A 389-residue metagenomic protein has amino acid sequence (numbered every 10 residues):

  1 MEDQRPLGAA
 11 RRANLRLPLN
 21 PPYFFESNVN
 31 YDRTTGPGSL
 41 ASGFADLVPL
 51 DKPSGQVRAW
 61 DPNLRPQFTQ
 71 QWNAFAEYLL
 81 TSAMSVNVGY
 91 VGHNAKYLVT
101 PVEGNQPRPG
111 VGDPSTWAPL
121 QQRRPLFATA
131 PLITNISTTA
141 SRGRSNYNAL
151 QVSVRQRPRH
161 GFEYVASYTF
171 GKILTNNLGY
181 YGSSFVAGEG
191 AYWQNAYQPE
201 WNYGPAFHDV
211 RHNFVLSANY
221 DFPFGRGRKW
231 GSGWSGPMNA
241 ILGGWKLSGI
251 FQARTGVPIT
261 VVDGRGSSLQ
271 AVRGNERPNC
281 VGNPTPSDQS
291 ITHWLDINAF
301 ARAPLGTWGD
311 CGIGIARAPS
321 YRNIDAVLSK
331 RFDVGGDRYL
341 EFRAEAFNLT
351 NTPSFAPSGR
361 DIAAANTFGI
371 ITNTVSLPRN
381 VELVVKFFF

Functional and structural regions predicted by a protein language model:
M1-F24, N28, R65-T69, L79 (+2 more regions): Structural signature of Gram-negative outer-membrane beta-barrels, strongest in the C-terminal barrel of TonB-dependent
Y23, Y31-G36: Core nucleotidyl-transferase/polymerase catalytic module
G36-W72, E77-F389: Short, solvent-exposed micro-motifs at the edges of structured domains
